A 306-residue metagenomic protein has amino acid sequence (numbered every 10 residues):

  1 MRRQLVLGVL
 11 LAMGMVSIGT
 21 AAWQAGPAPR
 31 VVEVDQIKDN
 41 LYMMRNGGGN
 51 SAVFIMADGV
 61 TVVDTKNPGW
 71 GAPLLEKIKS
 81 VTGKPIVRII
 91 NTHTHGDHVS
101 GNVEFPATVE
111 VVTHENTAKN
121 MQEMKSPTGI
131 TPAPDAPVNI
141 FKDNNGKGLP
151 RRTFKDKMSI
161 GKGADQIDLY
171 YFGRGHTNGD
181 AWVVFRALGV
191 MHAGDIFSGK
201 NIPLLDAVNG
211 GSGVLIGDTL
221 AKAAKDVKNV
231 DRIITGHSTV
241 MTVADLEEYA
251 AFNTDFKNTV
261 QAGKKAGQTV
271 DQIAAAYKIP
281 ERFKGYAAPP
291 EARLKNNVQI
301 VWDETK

Functional and structural regions predicted by a protein language model:
M1-L10: Bacterial N-terminal signal peptides that target proteins for export
L10-A25, K225-V230, T239-K306: Accessory terminal helices/loops
V32-K77, A181-F185, G189-D195: Conserved beta-strand hairpin/beta-sheet module of binuclear metal-dependent hydrolase folds, prominently
K38, S51, G71-L75, N102 (+8 more regions): Extracytoplasmic/secreted envelope proteins and their assembly/folding machinery, especially bacterial periplasmic
K38-Y42, A164-L169: Short, hydrophobic/aromatic-rich segments at coil-to-beta transitions
N40, F54, D64, I78 (+10 more regions): Divalent metal-coordination and catalytic microenvironments
G59-T61, N67-G69, S159, Q166-D255 (+1 more regions): Metallo-beta-lactamase
K79-S159, N178: Active-site HxH/HxHxD metal-binding segment of metal-dependent hydrolases
